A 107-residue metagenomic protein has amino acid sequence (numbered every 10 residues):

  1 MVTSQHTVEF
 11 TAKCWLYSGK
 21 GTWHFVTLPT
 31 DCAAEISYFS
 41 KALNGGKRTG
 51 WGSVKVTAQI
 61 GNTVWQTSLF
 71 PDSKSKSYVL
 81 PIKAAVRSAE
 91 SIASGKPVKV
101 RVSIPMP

Functional and structural regions predicted by a protein language model:
M1-K76, K96, R101, P107: Long, compositionally biased stretches
N44, K83-S88: Short alpha-helix capping/helix-loop boundary micro-motifs
S75-A84: Short, structured beta-strand/loop micro-motifs enriched in basic residues and often containing a Trp
